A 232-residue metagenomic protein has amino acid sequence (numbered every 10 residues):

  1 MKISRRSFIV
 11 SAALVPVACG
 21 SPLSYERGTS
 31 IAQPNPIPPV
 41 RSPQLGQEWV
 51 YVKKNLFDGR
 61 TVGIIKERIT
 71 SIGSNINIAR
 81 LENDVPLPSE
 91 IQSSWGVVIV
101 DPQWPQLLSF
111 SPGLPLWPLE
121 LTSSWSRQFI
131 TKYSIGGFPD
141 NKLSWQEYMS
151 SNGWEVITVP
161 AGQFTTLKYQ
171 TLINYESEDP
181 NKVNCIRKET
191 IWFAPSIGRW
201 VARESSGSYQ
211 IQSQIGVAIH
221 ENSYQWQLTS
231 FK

Functional and structural regions predicted by a protein language model:
S7-P22: N-terminal export signals
I9-V10, D84, T131, G207: General helical structural elements
A13, F129, N174: Residue-level marker of positions within ordered structural domains that often coincide with functionally constrained
G20-S89, G137-K232: Acidic, serine/threonine-rich low-complexity disordered tracts
T70-I76, L81-K132: An acidic-aromatic
